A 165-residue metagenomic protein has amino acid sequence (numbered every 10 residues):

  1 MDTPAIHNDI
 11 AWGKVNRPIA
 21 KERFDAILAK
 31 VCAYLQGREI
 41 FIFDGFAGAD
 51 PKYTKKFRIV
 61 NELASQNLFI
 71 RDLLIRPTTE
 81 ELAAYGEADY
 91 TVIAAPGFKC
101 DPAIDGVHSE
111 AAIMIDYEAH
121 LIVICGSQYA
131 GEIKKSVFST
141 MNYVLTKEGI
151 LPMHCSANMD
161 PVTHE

Functional and structural regions predicted by a protein language model:
M1-H164: A noncatalytic interaction/capping subdomain that flanks phosphate/NTP-handling catalytic cores
